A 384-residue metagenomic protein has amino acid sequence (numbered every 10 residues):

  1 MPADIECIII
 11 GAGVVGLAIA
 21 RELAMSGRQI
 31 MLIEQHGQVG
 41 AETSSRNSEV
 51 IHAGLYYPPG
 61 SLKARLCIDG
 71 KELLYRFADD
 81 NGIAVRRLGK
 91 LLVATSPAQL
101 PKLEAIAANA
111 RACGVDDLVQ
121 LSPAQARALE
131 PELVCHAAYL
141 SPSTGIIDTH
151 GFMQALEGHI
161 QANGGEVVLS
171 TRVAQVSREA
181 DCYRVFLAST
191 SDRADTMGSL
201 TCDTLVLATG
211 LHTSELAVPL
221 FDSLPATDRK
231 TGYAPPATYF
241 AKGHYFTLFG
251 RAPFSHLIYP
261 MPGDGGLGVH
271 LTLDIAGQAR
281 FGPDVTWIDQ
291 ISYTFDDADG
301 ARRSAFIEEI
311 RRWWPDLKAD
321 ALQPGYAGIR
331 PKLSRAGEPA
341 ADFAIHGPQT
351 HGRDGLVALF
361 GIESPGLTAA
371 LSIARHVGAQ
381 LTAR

Functional and structural regions predicted by a protein language model:
I5-L32: N-terminal Rossmann-like FAD-binding beta1-loop-alpha1 element of flavoenzymes
A18, S26, A340-R384: C-terminal lid/capping helical subdomain adjacent to the catalytic/cofactor pocket in oxidative enzymes
E22, I51, I83-V85, S199 (+2 more regions): Active-site substrate-recognition segment that forms the wall of the catalytic cavity or substrate channel
M25-R46: Glycine-rich FAD pyrophosphate-binding loop
E49-Q125, C135, G268-V269: Dinucleotide-binding Rossmann-like beta1-alpha1 core, especially the glycine-rich loop that anchors the ADP
Y57, A84-A94, D117-G164, R184-F186 (+1 more regions): Helix-loop-beta segment of a Rossmann-like dinucleotide-binding subdomain
P58-D69, V93-K102, Y139-G158, V168 (+2 more regions): Short beta-strand to alpha-helix junction loop
Y139-T204, L371: Helical element adjacent to the flavin cofactor pocket in flavoenzyme catalytic cores
